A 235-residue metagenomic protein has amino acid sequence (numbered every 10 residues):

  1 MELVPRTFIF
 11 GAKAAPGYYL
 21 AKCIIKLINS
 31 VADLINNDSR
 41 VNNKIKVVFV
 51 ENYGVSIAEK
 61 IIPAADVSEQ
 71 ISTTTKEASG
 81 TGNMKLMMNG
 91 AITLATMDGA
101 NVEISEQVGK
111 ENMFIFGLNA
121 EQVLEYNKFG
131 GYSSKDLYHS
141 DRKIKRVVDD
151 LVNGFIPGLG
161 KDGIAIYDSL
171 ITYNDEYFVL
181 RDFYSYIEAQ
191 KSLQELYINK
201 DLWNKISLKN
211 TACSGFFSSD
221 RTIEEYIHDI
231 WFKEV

Functional and structural regions predicted by a protein language model:
M1-E59, T73, F232: Long, K/E/R/D-enriched contiguous segments that form extended
P63-A65, I71-S207, T211-F216, R221 (+1 more regions): Catalytic binding pocket for nucleotide-activated donors in carbohydrate/polymer assembly enzymes
